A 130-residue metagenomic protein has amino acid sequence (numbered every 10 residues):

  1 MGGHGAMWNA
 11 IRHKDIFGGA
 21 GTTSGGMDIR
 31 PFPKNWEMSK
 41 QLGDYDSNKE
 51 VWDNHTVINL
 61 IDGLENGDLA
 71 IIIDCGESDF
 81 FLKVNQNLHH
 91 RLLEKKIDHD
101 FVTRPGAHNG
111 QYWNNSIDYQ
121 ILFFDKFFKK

Functional and structural regions predicted by a protein language model:
M1-K130: Non-catalytic cap/lid and distal C-terminal segments of serine-dependent acyl enzymes
